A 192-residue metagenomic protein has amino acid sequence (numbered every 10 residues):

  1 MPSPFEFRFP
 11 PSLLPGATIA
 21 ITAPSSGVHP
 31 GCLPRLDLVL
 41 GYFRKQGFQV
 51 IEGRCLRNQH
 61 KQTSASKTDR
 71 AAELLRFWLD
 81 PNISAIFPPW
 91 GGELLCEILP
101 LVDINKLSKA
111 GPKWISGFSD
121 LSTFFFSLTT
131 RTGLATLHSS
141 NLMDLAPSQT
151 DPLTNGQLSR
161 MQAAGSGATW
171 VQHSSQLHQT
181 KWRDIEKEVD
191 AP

Functional and structural regions predicted by a protein language model:
M1-N82: ATP/NTP phosphate-donor binding region
S26-H29, W90-L95, S119-T123: Gly/Ser/Thr-rich loops at beta-strand to alpha-helix junctions that form or flank small-molecule/cofactor-binding
K45-Q49, L79, T129-G133, R160-W170: Generic secondary-structure signature for well-ordered alpha-helical cores
L79-V102: Long, hydrophobic/aromatic-enriched structural stretches that serve as scaffold segments
I98-L99, S127-T130, S148-D151: Short acidic, glycine/serine/threonine-rich loops at helix termini
V102-S127, R131-M143: Short, acidic/small-residue loops that bind anionic groups at enzyme active sites
T136-P192: Conserved anion/nucleotide-ligand pocket segment
